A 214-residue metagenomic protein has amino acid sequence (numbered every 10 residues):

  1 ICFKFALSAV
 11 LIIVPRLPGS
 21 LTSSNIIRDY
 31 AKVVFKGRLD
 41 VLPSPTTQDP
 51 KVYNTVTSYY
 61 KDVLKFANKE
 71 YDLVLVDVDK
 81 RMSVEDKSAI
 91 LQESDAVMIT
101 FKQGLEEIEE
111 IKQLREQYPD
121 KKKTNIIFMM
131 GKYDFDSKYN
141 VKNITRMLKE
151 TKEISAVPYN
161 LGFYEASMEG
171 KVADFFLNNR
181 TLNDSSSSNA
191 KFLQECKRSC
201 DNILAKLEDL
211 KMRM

Functional and structural regions predicted by a protein language model:
I1-D40: Phosphate-binding loop that captures ATP/GTP phosphates
L42-N54, Y60-D86: Switch II (G3) loop of P-loop NTPases
P43-S44, L75-D77, V97-K102, I126-K132 (+1 more regions): Conserved beta-strand segments of the P-loop GTPase G domain that flank and frequently precede/overlap
Y53-K61, K112-D136: P-loop/Walker A phosphate-binding loop and immediately adjacent motor/lid segment at beta-alpha junctions
Y71, E93-D95, T151: Short, well-ordered alpha-helix to beta-strand connector turns
V84-G104: Inter-motif core of Ras-like GTPase G domains
K132-S137, K142-S185: Beta-strand-loop-alpha "switch" segments that mediate conformational coupling across diverse proteins
G170-M214: NTP-binding/hydrolysis catalytic cores, primarily Walker-type P-loop NTPases
